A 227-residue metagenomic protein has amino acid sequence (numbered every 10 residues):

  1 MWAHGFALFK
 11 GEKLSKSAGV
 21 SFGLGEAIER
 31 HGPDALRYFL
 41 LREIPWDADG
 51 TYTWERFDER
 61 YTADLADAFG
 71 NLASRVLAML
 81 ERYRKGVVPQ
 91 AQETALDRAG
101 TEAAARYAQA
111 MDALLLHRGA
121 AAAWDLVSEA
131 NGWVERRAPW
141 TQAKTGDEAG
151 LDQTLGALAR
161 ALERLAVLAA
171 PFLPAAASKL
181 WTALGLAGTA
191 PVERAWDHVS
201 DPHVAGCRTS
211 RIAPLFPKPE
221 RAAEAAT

Functional and structural regions predicted by a protein language model:
M1-E55: Alpha-helical recognition segments enriched in aromatics with Gly/Pro capping that present substrate-recognition
M1-H4, A35-E43, A73-L77, A123-A130 (+1 more regions): Short alpha-helical scaffolding segments that buttress acidic/His motifs in well-ordered protein cores
G5-F6, R56, A91-T94, W181-L186: A glycine-rich phosphate-binding loop feature that marks nucleotide/adenosyl-phosphate handling sites
K16, A27-I28, F57-A68, Q92-G100 (+4 more regions): Secondary-structure capping and boundary motifs in well-ordered enzyme cores
W46-G50, L77-V87, A170-A177: Short helix-capping/linker segments at secondary-structure and domain boundaries
D49-W54, T101-Q109: Short, charged/polar, low-complexity loop and linker segments that flank or interrupt alpha-helical bundles
G50, Q109, L114-L115, W124-T227: Basic, alpha-helical terminal appendages of large translation-related enzymes
A73-Y107, V127, N131-D147: Conserved, charged catalytic cores of large soluble enzymes
